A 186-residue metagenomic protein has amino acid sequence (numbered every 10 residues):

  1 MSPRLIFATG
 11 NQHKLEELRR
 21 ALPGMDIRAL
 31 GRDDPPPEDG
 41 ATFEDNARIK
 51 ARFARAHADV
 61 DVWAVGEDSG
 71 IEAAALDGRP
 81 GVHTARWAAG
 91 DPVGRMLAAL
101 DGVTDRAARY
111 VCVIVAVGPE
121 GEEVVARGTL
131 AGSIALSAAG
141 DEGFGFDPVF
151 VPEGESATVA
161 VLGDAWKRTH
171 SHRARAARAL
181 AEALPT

Functional and structural regions predicted by a protein language model:
S2-I6, Q12-T186: Anionic-ligand binding patches
